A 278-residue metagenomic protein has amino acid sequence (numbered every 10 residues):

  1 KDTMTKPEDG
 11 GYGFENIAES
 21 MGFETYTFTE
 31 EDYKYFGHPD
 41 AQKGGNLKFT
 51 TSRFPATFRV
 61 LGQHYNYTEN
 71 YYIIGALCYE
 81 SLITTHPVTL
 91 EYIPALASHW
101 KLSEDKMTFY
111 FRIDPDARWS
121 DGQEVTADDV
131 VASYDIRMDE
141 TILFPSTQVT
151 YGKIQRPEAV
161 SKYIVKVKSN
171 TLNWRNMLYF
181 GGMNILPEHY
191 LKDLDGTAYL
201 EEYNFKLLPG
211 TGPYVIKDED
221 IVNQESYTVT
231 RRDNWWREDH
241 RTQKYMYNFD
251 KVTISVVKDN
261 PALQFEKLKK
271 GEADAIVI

Functional and structural regions predicted by a protein language model:
G13-I17, G22-Y33, G45-E104, D135 (+1 more regions): N-terminal lobe/hinge region of extracytoplasmic solute-binding protein
D40-Q42, K101, T147-D195, N204 (+2 more regions): Surface-exposed binding/hinge segments that line and control ligand-binding clefts or catalytic entry sites
G44-F54, S98, T108-F111, V130-Y134 (+4 more regions): Short, well-ordered beta-strand elements
I73-E80, T84-E91, M183-K251, A262: Gly/Pro-rich hinge or "lid" segments in bacterial periplasmic/extracellular proteins
Y79, A97, A127-Y134, Y151-I154 (+4 more regions): Extracytoplasmic/secreted envelope proteins and their assembly/folding machinery, especially bacterial periplasmic
I83, P87, R118, D135-I142 (+3 more regions): Sec-exported extracytoplasmic/periplasmic mature domains
H99-L143, K166-K168, Q264-K267: Aromatic- and charge-enriched surface segment that lines or borders ligand/interaction sites
R137, F144, R156-P157, K217-T230 (+1 more regions): Extracellular/periplasmic solute-recognition and catalytic clefts
